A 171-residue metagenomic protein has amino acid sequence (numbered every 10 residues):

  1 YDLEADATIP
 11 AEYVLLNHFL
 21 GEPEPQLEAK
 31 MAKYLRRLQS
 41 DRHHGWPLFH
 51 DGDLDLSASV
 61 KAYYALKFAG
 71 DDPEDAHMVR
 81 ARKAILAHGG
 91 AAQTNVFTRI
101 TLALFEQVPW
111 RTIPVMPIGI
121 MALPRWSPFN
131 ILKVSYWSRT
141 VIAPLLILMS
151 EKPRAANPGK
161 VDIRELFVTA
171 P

Functional and structural regions predicted by a protein language model:
Y1-P171: Preference for long, amphipathic alpha-helical scaffolds in soluble/luminal domains and all-alpha bundles
